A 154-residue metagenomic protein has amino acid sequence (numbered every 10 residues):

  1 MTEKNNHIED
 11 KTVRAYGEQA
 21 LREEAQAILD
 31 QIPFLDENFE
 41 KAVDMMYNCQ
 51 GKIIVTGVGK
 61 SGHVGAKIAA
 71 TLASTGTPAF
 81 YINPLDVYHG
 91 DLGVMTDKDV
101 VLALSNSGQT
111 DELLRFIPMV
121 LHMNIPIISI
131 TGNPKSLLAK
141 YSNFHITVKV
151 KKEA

Functional and structural regions predicted by a protein language model:
M1-T2, N6, T12-G51: An N-terminal, well-structured beta->alpha segment
G51-A154: Glycine-rich phosphate-binding loops that contact phosphosugars or nucleotide phosphates
